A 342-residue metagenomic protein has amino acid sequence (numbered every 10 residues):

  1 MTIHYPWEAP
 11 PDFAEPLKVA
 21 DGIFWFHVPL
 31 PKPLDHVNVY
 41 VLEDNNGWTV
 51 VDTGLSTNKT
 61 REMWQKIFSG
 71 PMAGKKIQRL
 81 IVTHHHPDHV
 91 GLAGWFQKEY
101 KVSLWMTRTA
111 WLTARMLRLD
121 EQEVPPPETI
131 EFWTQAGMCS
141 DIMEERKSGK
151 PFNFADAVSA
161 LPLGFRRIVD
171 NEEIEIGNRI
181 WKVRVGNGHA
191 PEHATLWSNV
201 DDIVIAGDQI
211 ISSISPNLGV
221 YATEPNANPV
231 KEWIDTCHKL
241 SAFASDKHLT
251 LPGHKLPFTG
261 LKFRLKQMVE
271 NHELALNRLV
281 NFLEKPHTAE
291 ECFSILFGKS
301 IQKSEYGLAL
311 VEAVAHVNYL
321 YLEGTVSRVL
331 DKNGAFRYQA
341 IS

Functional and structural regions predicted by a protein language model:
M1-P6, P10, N277-S342: C-terminal regulatory/interaction regions
F13-K75, L196-S212: Conserved beta-strand hairpin/beta-sheet module of binuclear metal-dependent hydrolase folds, prominently
V19-F26, P151-A157, G177-R179: Short Pro/Gly-enriched beta-strand edge/turn motifs at strand-loop
G22, L42, D52, H84 (+10 more regions): Divalent metal-coordination and catalytic microenvironments
K32-L34, R166-I168, N187-A190: A short catalytic or substrate-binding loop motif that flags glycine-/basic-rich loops and adjacent residues that bind
W48, L55-T57, F154-L163, E173 (+1 more regions): Metallo-beta-lactamase
S56-T60, Q65-I174, D202: Active-site HxH/HxHxD metal-binding segment of metal-dependent hydrolases
K101-R108, A206-G207, M268, K303: Short hydrophobic/aromatic-enriched beta-strand-loop microsegments
